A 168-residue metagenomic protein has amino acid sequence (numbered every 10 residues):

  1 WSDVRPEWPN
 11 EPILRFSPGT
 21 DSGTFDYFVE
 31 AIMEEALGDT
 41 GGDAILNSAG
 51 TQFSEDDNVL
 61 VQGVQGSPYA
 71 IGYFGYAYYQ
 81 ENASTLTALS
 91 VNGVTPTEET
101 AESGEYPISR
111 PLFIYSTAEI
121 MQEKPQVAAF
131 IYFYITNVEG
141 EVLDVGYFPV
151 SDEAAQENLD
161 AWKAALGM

Functional and structural regions predicted by a protein language model:
W1-M168: Flexible loop/hinge segments at secondary-structure junctions
